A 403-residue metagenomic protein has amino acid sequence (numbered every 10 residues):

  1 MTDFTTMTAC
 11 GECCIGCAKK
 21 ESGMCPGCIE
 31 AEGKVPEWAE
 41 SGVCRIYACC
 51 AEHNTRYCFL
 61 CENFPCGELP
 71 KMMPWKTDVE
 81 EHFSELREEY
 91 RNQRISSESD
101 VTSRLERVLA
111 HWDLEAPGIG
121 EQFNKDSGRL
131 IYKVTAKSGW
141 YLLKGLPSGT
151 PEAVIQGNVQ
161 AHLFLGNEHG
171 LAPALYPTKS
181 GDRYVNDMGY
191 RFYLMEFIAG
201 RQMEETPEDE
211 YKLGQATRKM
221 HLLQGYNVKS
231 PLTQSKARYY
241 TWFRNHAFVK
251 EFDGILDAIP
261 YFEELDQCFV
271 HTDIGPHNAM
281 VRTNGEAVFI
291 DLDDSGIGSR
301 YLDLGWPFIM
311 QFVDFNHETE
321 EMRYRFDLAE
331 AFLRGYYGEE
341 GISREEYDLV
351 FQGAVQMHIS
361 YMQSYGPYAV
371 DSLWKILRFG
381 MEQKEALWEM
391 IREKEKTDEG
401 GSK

Functional and structural regions predicted by a protein language model:
M1-R94: Cysteine-centered metal-binding/redox modules
R94, S360-K403: ATP/Mg2+ or Mg2+-diphosphate-binding catalytic cores that bind nucleotide phosphates or diphosphates via glycine-rich
E98-H111, G225-T272, N278, R282-N284 (+1 more regions): An alpha-helical support segment within catalytic cores of ATP-dependent transferases
W112-A136: ATP-binding glycine-rich phosphate-binding loop
S127-K137, L142, L175, D257-L302 (+1 more regions): Active-site acidic catalytic loop and adjacent metal/ATP-binding pocket of ATP-dependent phosphoryl transfer enzymes
G145-G189, E204-A216: A conserved alpha-helical element in kinase catalytic cores
G200-L232: Conserved kinase catalytic-core helix
D303-E340, V355-D371: Active-site activation/catalytic loop segments of kinase-like enzymes and analogous catalytic loops in related
